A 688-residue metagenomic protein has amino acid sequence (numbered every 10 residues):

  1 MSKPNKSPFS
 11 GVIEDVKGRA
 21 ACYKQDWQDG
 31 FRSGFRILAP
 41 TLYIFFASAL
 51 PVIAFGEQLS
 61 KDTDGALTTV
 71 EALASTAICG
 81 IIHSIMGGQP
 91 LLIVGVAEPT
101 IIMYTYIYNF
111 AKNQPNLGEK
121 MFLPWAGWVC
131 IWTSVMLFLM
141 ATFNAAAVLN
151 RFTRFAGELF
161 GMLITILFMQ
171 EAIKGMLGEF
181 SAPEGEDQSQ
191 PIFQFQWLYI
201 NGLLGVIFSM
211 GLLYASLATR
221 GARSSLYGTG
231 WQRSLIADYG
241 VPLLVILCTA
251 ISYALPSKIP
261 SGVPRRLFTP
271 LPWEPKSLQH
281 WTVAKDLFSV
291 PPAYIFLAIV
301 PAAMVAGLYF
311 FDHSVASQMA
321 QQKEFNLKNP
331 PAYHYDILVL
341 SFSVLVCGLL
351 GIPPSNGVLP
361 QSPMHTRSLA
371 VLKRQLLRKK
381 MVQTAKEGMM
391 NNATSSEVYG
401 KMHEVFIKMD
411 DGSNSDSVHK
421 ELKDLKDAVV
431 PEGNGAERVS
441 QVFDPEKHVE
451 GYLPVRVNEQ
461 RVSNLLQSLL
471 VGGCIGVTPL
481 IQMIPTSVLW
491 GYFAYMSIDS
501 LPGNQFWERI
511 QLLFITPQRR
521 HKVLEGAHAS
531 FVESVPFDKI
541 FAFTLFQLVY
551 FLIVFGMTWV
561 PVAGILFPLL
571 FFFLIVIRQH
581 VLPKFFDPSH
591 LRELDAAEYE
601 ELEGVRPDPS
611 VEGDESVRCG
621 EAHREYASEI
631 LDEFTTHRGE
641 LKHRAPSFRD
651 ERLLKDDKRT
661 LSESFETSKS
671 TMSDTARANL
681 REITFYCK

Functional and structural regions predicted by a protein language model:
M1-K688: Transmembrane helical cores of multi-pass ion-transport proteins
